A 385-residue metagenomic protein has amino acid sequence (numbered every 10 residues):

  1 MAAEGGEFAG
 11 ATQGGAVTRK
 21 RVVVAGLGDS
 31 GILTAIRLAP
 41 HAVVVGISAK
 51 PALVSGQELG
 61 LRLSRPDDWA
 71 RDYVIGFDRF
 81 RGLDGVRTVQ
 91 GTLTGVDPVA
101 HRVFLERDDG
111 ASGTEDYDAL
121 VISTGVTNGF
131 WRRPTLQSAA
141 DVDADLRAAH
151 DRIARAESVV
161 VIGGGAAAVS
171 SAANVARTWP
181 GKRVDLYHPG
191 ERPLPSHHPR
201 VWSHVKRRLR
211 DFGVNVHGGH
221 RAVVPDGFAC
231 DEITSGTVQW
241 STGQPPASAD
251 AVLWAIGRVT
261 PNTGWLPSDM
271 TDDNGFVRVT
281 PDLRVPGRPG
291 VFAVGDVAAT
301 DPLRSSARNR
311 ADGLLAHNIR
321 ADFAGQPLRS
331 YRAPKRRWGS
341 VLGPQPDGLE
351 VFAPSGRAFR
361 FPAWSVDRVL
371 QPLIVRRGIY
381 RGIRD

Functional and structural regions predicted by a protein language model:
A2-G6, G14-R87, A173-P199: Beta1-alpha1 glycine-rich phosphate/pyrophosphate-binding loop at the start of Rossmann-like nucleotide-binding domains
A2-R21, A25, L83-V160, T242 (+1 more regions): FAD-binding core/adjacent interface of flavoenzyme oxidoreductases
L59-D67, P134-D141, S268-M270, G356: Short glycine-enriched, charge-decorated loop/helix-capping segments at active-site entrances that position
L83-V96, A100-V103, E115, G181-V279 (+1 more regions): A Rossmann-like FAD-binding core segment of flavoenzymes
A139-E157, P246-R310: FAD-site-proximal beta/loop scaffold in flavoenzymes
A156-K182: Rossmann-like NAD(P)H-binding beta-loop-alpha module
V297-G343: A conserved FAD-binding loop/helix module that cradles the flavin
G343-D385: C-terminal auxiliary extensions adjacent to catalytic cores
